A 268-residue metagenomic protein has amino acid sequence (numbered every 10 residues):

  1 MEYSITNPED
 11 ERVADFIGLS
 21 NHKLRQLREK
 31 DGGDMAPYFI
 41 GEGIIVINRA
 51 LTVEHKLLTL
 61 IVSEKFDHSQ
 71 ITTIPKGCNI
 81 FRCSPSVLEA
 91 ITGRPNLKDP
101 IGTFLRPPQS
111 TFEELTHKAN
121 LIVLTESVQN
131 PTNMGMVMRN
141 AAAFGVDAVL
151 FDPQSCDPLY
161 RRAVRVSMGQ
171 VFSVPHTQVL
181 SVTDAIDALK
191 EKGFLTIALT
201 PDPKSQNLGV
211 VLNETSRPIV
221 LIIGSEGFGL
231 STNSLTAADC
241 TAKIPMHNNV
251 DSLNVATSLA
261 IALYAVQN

Functional and structural regions predicted by a protein language model:
M1-F66, S155-C156: Boundary-proximal intrinsically disordered activation/regulatory segments immediately upstream of a helical core
G43, E126, T132-N133, S252-N254: Active-site helix-initiating loop/hinge in glycosyltransferases
T52, F81, P108-K204: RNA substrate-binding interface of SAM-dependent RNA methyltransferases
K76-L97: Glycine/small-residue-rich loop that forms an oxyanion/phosphate-binding "nest" at active or ligand-binding sites
G93-H117: Acidic/glycine-rich phosphate/pyrophosphate-binding loops and surrounding catalytic core that coordinate Mg2+
G102-T103, N140-F144, P158, R162-V171 (+1 more regions): Structured adenosyl-cofactor binding patch, chiefly the S-adenosyl-L-methionine
A198-V250: Active-site/ligand-binding-proximal alpha/beta "capping" segment
